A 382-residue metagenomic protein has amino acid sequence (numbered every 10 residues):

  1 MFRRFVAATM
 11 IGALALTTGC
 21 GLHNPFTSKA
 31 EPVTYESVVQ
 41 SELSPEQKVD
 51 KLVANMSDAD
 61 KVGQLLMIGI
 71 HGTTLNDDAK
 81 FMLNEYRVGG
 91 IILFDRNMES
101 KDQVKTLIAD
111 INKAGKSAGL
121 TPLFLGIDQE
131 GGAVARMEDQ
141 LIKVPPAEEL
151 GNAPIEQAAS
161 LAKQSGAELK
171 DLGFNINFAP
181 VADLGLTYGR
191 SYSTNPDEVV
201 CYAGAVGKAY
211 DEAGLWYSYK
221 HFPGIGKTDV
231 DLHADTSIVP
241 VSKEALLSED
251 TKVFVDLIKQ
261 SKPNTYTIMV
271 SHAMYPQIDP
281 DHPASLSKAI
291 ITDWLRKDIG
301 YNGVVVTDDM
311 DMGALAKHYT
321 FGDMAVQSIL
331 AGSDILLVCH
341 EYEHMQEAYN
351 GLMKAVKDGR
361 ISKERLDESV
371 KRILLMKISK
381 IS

Functional and structural regions predicted by a protein language model:
M1-S28: Sec-dependent N-terminal signal peptides of Gram-positive bacterial secreted proteins and lipoproteins
G21-P122, Q129-A135: N-terminal hydrophobic targeting/anchoring segments and the immediately downstream early-domain regions of hydrolases
S57, S100-K116, L123, T194 (+3 more regions): Second-shell residues forming the walls of enzyme active-site clefts
G63-I70, V88-L93, L123-Q129, I176-A179 (+5 more regions): Hydrophobic faces of well-ordered beta-strands that scaffold small-molecule active sites in alpha/beta enzyme cores
L65-L75, A147-S160, T236-E249, D311-Y319: Active-site mouth loops of central-metabolism enzymes
H71-E85, Q157-E168, S248-D256, Y319-Q327: Short, acidic/polar
N112-I142, L161-V181, G207-G224: Glycine-rich, aromatic-flanked loop segments that form ligand/cofactor-binding clefts across common enzyme folds
A147-A203, G207, D211: A substrate-binding/cap region within the structured catalytic cores of diverse enzymes
